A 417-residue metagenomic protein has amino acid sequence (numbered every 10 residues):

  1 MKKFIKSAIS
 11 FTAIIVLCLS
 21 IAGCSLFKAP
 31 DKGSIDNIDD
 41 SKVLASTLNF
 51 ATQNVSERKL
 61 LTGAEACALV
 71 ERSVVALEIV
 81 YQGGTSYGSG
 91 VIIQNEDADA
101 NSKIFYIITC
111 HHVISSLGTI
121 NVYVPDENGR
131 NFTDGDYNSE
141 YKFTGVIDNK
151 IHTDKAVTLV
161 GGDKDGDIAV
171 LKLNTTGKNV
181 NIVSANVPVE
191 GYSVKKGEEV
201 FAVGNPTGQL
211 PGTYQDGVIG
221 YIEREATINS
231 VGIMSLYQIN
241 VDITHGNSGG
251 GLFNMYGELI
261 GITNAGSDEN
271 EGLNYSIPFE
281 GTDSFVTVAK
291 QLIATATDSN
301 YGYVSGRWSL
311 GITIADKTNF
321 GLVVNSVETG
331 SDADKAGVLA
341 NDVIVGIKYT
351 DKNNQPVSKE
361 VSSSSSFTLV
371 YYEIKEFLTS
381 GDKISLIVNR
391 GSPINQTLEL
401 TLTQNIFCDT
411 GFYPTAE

Functional and structural regions predicted by a protein language model:
S25, S73-E78, N101-C110, A156-V157 (+6 more regions): Active-site-proximal beta-strands of protease catalytic cores
F27-A100, I107-C110, G118-T119, G166-I168 (+2 more regions): N-terminal activation segment of mature serine protease catalytic domains
L61-G63, L259-F320, V370-E373, K383 (+1 more regions): C-terminal cap/linker of serine protease catalytic domains
A66, E96, T158-V160, G177-Q209 (+1 more regions): Active-site substrate-binding loop(s) of clan PA
S73, N174-A185, T213-S276, D316-N325: Active-site region of chymotrypsin-like
S89, D97-D99, V183, D242-G246 (+2 more regions): PDZ/PDZ-like domain segments forming the peptide/carboxylate-binding groove, activating on the N-terminal beta-strands
N95-D165, I374: Catalytic-histidine neighborhood of serine endopeptidases, predominantly the chymotrypsin-like S1/PA family
F279, G346-I387, P393: PDZ domains, with a preference for the canonical peptide-binding region formed by the helix
